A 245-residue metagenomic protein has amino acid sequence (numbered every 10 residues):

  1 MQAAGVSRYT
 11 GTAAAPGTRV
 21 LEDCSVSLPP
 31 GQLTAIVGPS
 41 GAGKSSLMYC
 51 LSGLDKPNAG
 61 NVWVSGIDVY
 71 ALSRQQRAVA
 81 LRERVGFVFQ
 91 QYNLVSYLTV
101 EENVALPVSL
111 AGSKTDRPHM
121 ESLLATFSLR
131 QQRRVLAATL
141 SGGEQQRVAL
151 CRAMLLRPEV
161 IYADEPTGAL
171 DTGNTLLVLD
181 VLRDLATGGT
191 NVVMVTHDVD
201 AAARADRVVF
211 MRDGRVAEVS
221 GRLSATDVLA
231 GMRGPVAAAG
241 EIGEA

Functional and structural regions predicted by a protein language model:
S52: Helix-to-loop junction immediately C-terminal to a conserved catalytic motif
G60-D68: Conserved ABC transporter NBD signature motif
V69-G86, T187, L229: ABC ATPase NBD coupling module
L98-L106: Short coil-to-helix segment of the ABC ATPase nucleotide-binding domain corresponding to the Q-loop/switch region
V135, L156, G188: Conserved signature/switch motifs of ABC ATPase nucleotide-binding domains
L136-L140, E144-Q146: Conserved ABC ATPase signature
I161-D164: Catalytic Walker B motif of ABC-type/P-loop ATPase nucleotide-binding domains
